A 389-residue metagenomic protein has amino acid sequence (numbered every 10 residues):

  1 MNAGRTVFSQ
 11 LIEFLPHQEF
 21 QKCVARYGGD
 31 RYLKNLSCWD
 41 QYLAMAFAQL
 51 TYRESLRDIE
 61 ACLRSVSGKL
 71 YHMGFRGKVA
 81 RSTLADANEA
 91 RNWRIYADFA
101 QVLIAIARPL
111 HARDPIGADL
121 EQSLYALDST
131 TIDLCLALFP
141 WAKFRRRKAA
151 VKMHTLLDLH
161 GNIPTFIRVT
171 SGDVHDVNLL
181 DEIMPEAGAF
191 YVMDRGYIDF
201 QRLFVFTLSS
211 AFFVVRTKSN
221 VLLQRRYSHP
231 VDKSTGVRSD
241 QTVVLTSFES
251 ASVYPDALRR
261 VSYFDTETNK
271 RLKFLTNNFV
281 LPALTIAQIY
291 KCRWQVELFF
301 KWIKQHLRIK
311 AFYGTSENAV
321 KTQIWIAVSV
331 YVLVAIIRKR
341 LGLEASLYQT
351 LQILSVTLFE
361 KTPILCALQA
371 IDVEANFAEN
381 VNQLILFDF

Functional and structural regions predicted by a protein language model:
M1-D58, C62, R91, D98-F99 (+4 more regions): Single, function-defining residue in the core of a domain
L56-D58, G68-V79, R94-Y96, D114-P115: Short, flexible active-site-proximal loops enriched in glycine and acidic residues
H72-M73, A112-D114, W141-F144, R202: Catalytic micro-motifs at enzyme active sites that drive phosphoryl/nucleotidyl and oxygen chemistry
M73-R91, Q101: Major-groove recognition helix of helix-turn-helix-like DNA-binding domains
I104-R113: Primarily marks folded extracellular/lumenal domains of secretory and cell-surface proteins
